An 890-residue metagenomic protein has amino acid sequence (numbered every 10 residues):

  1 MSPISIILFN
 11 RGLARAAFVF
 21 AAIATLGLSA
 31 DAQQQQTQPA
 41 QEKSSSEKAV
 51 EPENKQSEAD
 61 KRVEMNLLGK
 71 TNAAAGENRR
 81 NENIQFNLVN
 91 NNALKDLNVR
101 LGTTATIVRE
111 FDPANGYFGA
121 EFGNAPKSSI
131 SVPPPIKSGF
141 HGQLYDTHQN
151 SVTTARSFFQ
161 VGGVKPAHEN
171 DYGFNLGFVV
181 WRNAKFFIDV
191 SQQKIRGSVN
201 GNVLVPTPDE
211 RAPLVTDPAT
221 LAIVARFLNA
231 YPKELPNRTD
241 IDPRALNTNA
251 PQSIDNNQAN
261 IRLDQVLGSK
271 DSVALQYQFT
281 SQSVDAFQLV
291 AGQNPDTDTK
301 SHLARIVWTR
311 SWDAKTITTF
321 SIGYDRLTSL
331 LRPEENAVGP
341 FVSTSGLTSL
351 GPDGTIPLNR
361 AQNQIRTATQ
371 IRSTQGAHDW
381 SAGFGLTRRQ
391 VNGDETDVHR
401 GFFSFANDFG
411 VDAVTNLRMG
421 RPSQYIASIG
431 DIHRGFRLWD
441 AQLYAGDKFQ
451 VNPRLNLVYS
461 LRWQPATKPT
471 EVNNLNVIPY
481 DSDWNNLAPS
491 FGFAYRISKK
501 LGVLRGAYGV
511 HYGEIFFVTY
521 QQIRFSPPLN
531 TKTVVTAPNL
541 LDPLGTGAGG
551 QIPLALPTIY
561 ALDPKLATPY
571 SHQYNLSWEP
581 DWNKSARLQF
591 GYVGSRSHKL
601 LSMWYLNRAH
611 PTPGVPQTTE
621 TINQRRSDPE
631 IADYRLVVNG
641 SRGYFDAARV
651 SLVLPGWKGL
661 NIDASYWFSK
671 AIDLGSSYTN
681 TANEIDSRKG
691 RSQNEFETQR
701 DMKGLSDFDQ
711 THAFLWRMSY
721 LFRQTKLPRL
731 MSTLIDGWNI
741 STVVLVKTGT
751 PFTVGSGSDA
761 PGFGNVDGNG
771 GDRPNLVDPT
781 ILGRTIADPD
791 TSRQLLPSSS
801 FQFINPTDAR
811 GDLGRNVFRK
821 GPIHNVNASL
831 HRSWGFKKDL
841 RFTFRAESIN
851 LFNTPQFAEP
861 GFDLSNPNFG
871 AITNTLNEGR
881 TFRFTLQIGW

Functional and structural regions predicted by a protein language model:
Q34, Q38-E53, V63-L67, D255-Q258 (+6 more regions): Replace "related TpsB outer-membrane translocases also match" with "some related outer-membrane beta-barrels such as
Q34-H302, W312-A314, R326-L330, G339-L347 (+7 more regions): Acidic, glycine-rich flexible loop segments
E82, K127, F140, H168-F174 (+14 more regions): Hydrophobic, lipid-facing positions within transmembrane beta-strands of outer-membrane proteins
P133, F178-V179, Q265, R310 (+11 more regions): Residue-level signature of outer-membrane beta-barrel architecture
L144-N150, I188-Q192, L275-F279, F320-R326 (+10 more regions): Transmembrane beta-barrel strands of outer-membrane/channel proteins
H168, K468, A567-Q573, P580-W890: Short, solvent-exposed micro-motifs at the edges of structured domains
A184-F186, K270-L275, K315-T318, H378-W380 (+6 more regions): Repeated loop/turn-to-beta-strand initiation elements of outer-membrane beta-barrel proteins
P340-S343, E471-A488, G492-V638, N769-G771 (+2 more regions): Solvent-exposed loop/turn elements at secondary-structure boundaries
